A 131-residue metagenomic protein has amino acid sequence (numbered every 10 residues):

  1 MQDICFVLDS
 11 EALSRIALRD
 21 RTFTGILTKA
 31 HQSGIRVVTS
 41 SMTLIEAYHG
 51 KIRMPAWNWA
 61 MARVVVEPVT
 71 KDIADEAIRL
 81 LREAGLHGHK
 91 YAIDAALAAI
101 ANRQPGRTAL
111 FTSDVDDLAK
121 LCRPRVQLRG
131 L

Functional and structural regions predicted by a protein language model:
M1-D3, A12, N102-L131: Acidic, PIN/NYN-like endoribonuclease modules and their adjacent C-terminal/linker elements
M1-T39, H49-V64: Short, well-structured N-terminal submotif of metal-dependent ribonuclease cores
L8-D9, T39-S40, K90-Y91, V126-L131: Histidine- and aromatic-rich ligand-binding microenvironments
A12-L13, T43-L44, I73, A96-L97 (+1 more regions): Alpha-helix capping/helix-boundary segments
T43, V65-L86, A95: Acidic catalytic patch
A47, K90-A109: Acidic, metal-associated active-site segment
